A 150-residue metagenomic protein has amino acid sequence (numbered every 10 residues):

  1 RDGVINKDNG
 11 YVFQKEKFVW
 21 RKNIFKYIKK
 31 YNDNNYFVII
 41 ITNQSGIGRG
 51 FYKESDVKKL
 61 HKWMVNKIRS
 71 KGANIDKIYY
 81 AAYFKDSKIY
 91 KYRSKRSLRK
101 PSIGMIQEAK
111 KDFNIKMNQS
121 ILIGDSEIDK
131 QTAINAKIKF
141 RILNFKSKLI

Functional and structural regions predicted by a protein language model:
R1, T42, G124-D125: Active-site flanking residues adjacent to catalytic metal/cofactor-binding acidic residues
R1-I39: Active-site neighborhood of HAD-like aspartate-dependent phosphohydrolases
D2, Q44-S45, S102: Anionic group-transfer/hydrolysis microenvironments
D2-D8, I39, Y79-K91: Short, basic/glycine-rich phosphate-binding loops at helix/coil junctions that contact nucleotide phosphates
I5-N6, G46-R49, K85-S87, D129-K130: Short, active-site-adjacent cap segments at secondary-structure transitions
G10-V19, Y52-S55, Y92-R96: Short glycine-enriched, charge-decorated loop/helix-capping segments at active-site entrances that position
I24, I28-M64, A73-F84: Substrate-recognition element of Asp-dependent hydrolases with the DxDx(T/V) motif
K58, K62-D76, D86-L122, S126-I150: Asp-based, Mg2+/Mn2+-dependent phosphohydrolase catalytic module
